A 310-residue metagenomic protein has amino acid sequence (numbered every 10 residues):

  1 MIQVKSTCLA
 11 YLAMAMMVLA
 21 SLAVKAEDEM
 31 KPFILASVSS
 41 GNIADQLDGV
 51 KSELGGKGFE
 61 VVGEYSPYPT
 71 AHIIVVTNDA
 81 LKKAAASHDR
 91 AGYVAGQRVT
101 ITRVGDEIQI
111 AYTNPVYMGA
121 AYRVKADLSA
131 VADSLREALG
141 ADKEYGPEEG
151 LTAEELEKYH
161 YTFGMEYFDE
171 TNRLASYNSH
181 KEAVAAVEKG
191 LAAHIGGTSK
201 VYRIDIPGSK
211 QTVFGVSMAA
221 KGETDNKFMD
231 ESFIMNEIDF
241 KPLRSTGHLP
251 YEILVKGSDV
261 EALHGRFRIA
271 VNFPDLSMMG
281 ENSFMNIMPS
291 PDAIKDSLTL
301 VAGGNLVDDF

Functional and structural regions predicted by a protein language model:
I2-L12: Bacterial N-terminal signal peptides that target proteins for export
A13-M14, V24: Cleavable N-terminal signal peptides
E27-Y68, Y122, K143-M218: Terminal, regulation- and interaction-focused segments at domain boundaries
H72-N114: Mid-chain, structured segments of secreted extracytoplasmic proteins
V99-T100, R203, P250-L254: Short, surface-exposed beta-strand/loop micro-motifs that present aromatic residues
I110-L151: Hydrophobic alpha-helical segments and helix pairs
K210-F310: A cross-kingdom marker for long, charged
